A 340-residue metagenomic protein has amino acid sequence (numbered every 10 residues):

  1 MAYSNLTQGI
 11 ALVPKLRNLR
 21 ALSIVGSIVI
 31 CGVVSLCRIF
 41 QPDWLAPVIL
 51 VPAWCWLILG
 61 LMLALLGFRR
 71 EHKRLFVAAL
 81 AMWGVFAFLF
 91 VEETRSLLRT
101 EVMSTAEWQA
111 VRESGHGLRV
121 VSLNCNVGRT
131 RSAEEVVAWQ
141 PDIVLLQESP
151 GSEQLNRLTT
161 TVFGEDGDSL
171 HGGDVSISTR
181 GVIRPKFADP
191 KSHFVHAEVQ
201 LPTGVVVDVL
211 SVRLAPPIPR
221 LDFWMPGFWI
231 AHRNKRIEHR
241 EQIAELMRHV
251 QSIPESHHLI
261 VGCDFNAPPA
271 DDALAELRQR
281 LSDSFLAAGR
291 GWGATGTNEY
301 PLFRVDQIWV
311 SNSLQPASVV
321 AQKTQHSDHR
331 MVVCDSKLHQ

Functional and structural regions predicted by a protein language model:
A2-S122, N126-E134, W139-I143, T179-Q340: Active-site regions of metal-assisted phosphoester/phosphodiester hydrolases, unifying DNase/endonuclease modules
R131-F163: Extracytoplasmic/periplasmic/luminal assembly and interaction segments in envelope/secretory/respiratory proteins
G164-S169: A structural signal for short loop-to-beta-strand junctions that line the ligand-binding cleft of periplasmic/secreted
